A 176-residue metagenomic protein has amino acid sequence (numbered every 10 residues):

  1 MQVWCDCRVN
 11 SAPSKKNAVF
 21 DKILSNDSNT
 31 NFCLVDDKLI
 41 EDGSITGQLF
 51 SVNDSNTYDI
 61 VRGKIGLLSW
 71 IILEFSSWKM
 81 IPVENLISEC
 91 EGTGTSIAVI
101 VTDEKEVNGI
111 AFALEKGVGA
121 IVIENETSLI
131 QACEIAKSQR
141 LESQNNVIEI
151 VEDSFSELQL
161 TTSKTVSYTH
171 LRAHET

Functional and structural regions predicted by a protein language model:
C7-E89, S96-T102: Active-site beta->alpha loop and helix N-cap motifs at the rims of alpha/beta catalytic domains
K105-K116: Catalytic cores of alpha/beta
G117-Q131: Glycine-rich phosphate-binding active-site loops on the catalytic face of alpha/beta enzymes
L129-Q144: C-terminal helical cap(s) of enzyme catalytic domains, especially alpha/beta-barrels
E152-S167: Glycine-rich anion/phosphate-binding loop at the beta-strand->alpha-helix junction
T169-T176: Conserved small/polar residues in nucleotide/adenosyl-binding loops
